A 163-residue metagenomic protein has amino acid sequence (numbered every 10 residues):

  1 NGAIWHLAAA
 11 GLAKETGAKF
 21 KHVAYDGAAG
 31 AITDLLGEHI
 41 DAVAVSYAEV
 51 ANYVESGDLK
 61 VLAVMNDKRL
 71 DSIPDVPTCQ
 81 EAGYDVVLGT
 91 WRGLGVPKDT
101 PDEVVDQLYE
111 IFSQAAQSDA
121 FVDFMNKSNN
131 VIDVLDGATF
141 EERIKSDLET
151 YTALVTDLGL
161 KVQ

Functional and structural regions predicted by a protein language model:
N1-Q163: Conserved, function-defining micro-sites of small-solute handling proteins
